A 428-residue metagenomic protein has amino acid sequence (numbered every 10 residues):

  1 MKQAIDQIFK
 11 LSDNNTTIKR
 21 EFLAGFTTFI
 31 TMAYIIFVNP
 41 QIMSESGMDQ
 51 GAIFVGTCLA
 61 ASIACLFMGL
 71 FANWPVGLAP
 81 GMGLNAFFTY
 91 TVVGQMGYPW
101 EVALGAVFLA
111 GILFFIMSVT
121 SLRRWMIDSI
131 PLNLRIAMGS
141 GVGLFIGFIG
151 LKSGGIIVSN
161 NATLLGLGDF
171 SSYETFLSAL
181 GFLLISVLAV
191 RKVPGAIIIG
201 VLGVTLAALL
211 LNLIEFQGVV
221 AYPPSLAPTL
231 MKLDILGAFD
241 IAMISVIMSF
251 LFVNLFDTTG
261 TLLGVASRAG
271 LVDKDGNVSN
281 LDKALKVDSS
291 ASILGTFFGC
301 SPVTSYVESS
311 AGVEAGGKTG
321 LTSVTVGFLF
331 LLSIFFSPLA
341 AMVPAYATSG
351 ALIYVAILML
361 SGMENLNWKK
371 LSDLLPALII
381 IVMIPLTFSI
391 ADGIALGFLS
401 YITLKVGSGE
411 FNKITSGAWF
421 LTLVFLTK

Functional and structural regions predicted by a protein language model:
M1-A52, G166-L167, I199-D282, L423-T427: Helix-loop-helix hairpins and the membrane-proximal interhelical loops of multi-pass alpha-helical transport proteins
K2-N39, A60, P80-G139, S267-M363: Helix-loop-helix junctions within the multi-pass membrane cores of secondary transporters/permeases
T17, A33, F37, F54 (+20 more regions): Conserved active-site and cofactor/substrate-binding residues in soluble primary-metabolism enzymes
G47-L66: Loop-to-helix transition at the N-terminal end of transmembrane alpha-helices
Q50-G51, V76, W100, I390: Membrane-helix interface/capping residues of multi-pass secondary transporters
A64-G77, S186-K192, F250-D257, D288-F298 (+3 more regions): Transmembrane alpha-helix interface/packing and boundary motifs in multi-pass membrane proteins, characterized by
P75, T205, L209, G316: Conserved, well-structured core segments that form the ligand-binding/active-site neighborhood of functional domains
M96-L210, I214, V324-K428: Membrane-embedded alpha-helical modules
